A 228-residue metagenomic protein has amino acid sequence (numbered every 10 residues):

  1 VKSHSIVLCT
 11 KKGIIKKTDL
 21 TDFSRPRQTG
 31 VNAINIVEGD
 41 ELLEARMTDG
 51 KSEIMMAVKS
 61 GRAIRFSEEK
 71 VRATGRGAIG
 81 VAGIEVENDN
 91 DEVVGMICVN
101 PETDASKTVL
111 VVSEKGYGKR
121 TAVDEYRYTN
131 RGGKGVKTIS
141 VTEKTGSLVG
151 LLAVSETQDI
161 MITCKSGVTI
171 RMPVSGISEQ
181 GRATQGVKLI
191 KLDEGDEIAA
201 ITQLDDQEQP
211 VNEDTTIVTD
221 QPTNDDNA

Functional and structural regions predicted by a protein language model:
V1-A228: Short, structured "edge-of-domain" segments at secondary-structure transitions
